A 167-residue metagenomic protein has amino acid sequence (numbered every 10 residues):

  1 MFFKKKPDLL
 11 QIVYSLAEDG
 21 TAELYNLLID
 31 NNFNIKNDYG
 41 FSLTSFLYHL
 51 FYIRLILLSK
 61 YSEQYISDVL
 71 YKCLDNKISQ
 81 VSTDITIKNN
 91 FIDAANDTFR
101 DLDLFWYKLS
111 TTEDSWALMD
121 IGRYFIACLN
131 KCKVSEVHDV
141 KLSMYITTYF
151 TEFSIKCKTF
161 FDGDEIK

Functional and structural regions predicted by a protein language model:
M1-D38: Short N-terminal edge-element motif at the start of the domain
E23-I66: N-terminal interaction modules that seed assembly of large macromolecular complexes
Y25, I29, F51-S59, D75-S79 (+3 more regions): Alpha-helical repeat scaffolds in large eukaryotic proteins
F41-S45, Y65, V69, T86 (+1 more regions): Residues within HEAT/ARM-like alpha-solenoid scaffolds
S67-I85: Short, mixed-charge aromatic SLiMs
S79-K167: Helix-driven interaction modules
